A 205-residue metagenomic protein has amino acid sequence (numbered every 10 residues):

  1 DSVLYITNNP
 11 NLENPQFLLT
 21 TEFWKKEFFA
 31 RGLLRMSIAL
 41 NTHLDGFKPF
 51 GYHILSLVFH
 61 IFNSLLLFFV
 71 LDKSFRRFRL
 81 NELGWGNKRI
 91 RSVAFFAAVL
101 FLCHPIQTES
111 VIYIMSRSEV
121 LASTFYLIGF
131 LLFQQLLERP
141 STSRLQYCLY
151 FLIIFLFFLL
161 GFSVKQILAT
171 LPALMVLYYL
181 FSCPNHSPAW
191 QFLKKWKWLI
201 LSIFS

Functional and structural regions predicted by a protein language model:
D1-S205: Polytopic membrane enzymes that build or remodel cell-surface glycoconjugates and lipids
